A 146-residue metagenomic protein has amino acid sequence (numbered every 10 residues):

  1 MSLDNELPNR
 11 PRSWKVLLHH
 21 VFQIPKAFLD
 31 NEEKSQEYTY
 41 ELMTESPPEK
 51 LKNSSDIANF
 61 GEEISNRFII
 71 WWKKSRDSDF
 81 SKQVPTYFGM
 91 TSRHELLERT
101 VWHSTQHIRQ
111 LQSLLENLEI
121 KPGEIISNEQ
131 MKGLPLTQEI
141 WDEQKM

Functional and structural regions predicted by a protein language model:
S2-P47, Q83-M146: Short, contiguous alpha-helical
K26, E63-K73: Amphipathic, heptad-repeat alpha-helices with coiled-coil/zipper character that mediate oligomerization and scaffolding
E49-I64: A short, structured beta-strand-centered segment in the mid-to-C-terminal lobe of catalytic cores from group-transfer
E49-K52, I70-V84: Catalytic cores of extracellular degradative/oxidative enzymes
A58, W72, T86-F88: Intrinsically disordered, low-complexity segments enriched in polar/charged residues with Gly/Pro, especially when
